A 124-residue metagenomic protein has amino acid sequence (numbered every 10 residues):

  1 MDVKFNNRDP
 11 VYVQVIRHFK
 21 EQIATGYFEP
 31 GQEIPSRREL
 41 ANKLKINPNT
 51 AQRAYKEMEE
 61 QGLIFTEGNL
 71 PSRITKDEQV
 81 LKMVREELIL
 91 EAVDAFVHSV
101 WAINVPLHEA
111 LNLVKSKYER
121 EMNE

Functional and structural regions predicted by a protein language model:
M1-E33, E39, V80, E87-E91 (+1 more regions): Extreme N-terminal segment that seeds HTH/winged-HTH DNA-binding domains in transcriptional regulators
F19, Y55-K56: Short, hydrophobic-biased segments on the C-terminal half of alpha helices that form "recognition helices"
E33-I34, T66-Q79: Short, Lys/Arg-rich nucleic-acid/phosphate-binding segment
E33-L44, M58: A short alpha-helical element within helix-turn-helix/winged-helix DNA-binding domains across DNA-binding proteins
K43, E60-L63, R120-E121: Residue cluster at the C-terminal edge of the helix-turn-helix DNA-binding motif
